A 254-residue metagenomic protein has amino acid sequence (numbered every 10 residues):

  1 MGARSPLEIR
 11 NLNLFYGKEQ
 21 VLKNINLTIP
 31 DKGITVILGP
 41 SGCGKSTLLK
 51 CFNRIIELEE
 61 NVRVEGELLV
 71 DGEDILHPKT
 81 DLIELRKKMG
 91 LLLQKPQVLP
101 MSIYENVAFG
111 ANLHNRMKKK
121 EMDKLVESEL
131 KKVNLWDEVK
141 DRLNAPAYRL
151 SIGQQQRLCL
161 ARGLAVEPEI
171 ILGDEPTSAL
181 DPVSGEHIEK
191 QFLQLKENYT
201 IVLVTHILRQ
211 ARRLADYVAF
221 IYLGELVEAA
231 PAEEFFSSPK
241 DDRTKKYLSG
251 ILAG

Functional and structural regions predicted by a protein language model:
E67-E84, N144: ABC ATPase NBD Q-loop/coupling interface
E73-D74, K119-D141: Conserved ABC ATPase "signature" region
A145-L150, Q154: Conserved ABC ATPase signature
E167: Conserved catalytic motifs of ABC-family nucleotide-binding domains
I171-D174: Catalytic Walker B motif of ABC-type/P-loop ATPase nucleotide-binding domains
G185-E197: Helical segment within the ABC ATPase nucleotide-binding domain
